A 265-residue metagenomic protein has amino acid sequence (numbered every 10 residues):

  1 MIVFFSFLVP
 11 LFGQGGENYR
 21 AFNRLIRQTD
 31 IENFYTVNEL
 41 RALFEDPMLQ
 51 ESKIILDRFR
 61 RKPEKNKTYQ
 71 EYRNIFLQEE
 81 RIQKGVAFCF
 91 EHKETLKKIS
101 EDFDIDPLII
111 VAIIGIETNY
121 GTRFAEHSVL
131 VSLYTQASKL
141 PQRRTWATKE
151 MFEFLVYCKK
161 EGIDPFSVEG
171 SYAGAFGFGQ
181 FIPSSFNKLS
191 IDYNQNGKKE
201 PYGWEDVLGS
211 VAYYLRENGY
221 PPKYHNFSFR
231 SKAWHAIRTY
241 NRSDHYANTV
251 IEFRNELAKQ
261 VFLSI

Functional and structural regions predicted by a protein language model:
M1-T148, E153-E169, G174, S184-I265: Cell-wall glycan-active module
Q180: Functionally critical loop-and-helix segments that line ligand-binding/catalytic clefts of soluble enzyme domains
